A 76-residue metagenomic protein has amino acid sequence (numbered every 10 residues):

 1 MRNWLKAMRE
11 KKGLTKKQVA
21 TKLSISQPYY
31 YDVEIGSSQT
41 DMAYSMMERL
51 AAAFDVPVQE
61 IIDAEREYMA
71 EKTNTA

Functional and structural regions predicted by a protein language model:
M1-K11: A short, Lys/Arg-rich alpha-helix, primarily the initiator
K6, K17, E48: Residues within the helices of the helix-turn-helix
R9, A20, A51: The alpha-helix within a helix-turn-helix
L14-I35: Short alpha-helical DNA-recognition segment
T40, A52, Q59-A76: Short, charged recognition helix plus adjacent turn of helix-turn-helix-like nucleic-acid-binding domains
A43-M47: Long, hydrophobic alpha-helical segments
